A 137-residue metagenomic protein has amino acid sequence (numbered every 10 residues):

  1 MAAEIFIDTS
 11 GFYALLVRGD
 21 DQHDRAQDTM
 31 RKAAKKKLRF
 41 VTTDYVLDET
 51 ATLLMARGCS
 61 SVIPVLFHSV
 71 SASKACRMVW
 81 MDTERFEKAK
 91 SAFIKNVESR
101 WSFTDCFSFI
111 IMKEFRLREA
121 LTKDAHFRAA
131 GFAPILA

Functional and structural regions predicted by a protein language model:
M1-T42, M55-F67: Short, well-structured N-terminal submotif of metal-dependent ribonuclease cores
A2, F109-I110, E114-A137: Acidic, PIN/NYN-like endoribonuclease modules and their adjacent C-terminal/linker elements
D8, E49, D105, D124: Acidic active-site catalytic centers that drive phospho-/nucleotidyl reactions and related ester hydrolyses
V70-D82, N96-E98, R128-A137: Short acidic, glycine/proline-enriched helix-loop-strand junctions
C76-E119: Active-site neighborhoods of divalent-metal-dependent phosphate/nucleic-acid chemistry enzymes
